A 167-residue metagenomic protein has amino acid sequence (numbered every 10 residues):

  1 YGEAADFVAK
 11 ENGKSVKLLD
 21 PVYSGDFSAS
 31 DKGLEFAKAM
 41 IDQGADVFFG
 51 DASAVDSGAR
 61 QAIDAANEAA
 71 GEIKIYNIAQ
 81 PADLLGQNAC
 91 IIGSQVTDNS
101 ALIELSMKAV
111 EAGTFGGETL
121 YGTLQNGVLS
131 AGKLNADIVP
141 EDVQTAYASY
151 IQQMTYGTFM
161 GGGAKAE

Functional and structural regions predicted by a protein language model:
Y1-E167: A residue-level marker of the well-folded mature domains of exported/periplasmic proteins
